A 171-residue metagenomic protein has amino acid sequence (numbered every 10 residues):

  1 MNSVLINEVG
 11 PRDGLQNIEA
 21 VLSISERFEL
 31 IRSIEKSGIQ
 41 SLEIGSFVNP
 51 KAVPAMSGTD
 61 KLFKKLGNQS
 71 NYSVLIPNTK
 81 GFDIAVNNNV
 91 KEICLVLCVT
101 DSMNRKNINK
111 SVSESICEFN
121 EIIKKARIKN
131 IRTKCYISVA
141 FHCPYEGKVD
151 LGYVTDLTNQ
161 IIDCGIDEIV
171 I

Functional and structural regions predicted by a protein language model:
N2-V4, G38-Q40, G67-Y72, V90-K91 (+2 more regions): Short, well-ordered coil/turn segments that N-cap beta-strands
N7-R27, S70-T79, R105-V112, V139-Y153: Active-site mouth loops of central-metabolism enzymes
N7-V9, K91-T100, K134-S138: Non-cysteine beta-strand/loop elements that form the S-adenosyl-L-methionine
G14, I34, A85, I93 (+2 more regions): Conserved, mostly hydrophobic/aromatic
I24-R27, I39-S70, V74-I84, N89-E92: Glycine-rich, positively charged N-terminal anion/phosphate-binding segment
Q40-L66, L97-K110, V139-Y145, V170-I171: Glycine-rich, proline-tolerant flexible connector loops at the mouths of alpha/beta enzymes
A52-L75, S113-C135, N159: Alpha-helix-loop-beta-strand connector modules within alpha/beta enzyme cores
R132-T133, V154-I171: Conserved C-terminal portion of the radical SAM core fold that forms the substrate/S-adenosylmethionine-binding
